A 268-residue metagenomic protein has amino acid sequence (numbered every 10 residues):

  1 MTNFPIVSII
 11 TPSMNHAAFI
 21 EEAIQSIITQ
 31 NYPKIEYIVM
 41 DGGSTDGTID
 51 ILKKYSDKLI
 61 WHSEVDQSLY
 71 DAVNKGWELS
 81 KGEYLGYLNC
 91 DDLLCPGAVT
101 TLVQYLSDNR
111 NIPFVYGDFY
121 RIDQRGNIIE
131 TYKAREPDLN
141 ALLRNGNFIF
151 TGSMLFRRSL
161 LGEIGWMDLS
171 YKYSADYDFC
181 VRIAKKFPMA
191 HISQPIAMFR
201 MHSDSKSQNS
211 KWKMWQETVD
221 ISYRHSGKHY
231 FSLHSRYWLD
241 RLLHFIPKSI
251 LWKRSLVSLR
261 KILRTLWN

Functional and structural regions predicted by a protein language model:
M1-I28: N-proximal low-complexity "stem/linker" segments adjacent to membrane-targeting elements
A18-E21, D46-K54, L93, G97: Acidic helix N-cap motif at the loop->helix transition within catalytic regions of sugar-transfer enzymes
S26, P33, D41-D50, N89: A conserved acidic beta->alpha catalytic loop
S63-S80: Glycine-rich, basic loop-to-helix element that forms the pyrophosphate-binding segment of sugar-nucleotide handling
E78, T131-I221: Conserved nucleotide-sugar donor-binding catalytic segment
L85: Short aromatic/hydrophobic "clamp" motif used to bind/position activated sugar donors
N89-L93, D118: The conserved acidic donor/metal-binding loop of glycosyltransferases
G97-I129: Conserved donor NDP-sugar-binding/catalytic core segment of glycosyltransferases
